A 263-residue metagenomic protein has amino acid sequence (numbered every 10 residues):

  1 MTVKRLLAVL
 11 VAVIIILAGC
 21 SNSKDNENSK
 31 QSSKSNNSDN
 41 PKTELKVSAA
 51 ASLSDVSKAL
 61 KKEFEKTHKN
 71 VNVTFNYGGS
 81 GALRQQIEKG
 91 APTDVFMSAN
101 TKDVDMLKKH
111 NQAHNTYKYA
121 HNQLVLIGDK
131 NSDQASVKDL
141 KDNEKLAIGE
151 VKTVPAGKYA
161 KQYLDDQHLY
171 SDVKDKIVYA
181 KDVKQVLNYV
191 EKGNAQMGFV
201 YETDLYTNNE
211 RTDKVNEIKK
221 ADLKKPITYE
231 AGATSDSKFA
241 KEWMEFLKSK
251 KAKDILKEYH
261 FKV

Functional and structural regions predicted by a protein language model:
M1-L7: Bacterial N-terminal signal peptides that target proteins for export
L7-I14: Sec-dependent N-terminal signal peptides
I15-G19: C-terminal motif of bacterial Sec signal peptides marking the signal peptidase cleavage site
C20-A59, G81, N100-T101, K109 (+2 more regions): Exported/periplasmic ABC-transporter solute-binding proteins
V47, D55-F75: Short alpha-helix C-terminal cap/hinge motif
N70, P92-T93, A195: Short, high-confidence coil segments that cap the C-terminus of an alpha-helix and link into the following beta-strand
N70-I87: Central regulatory/effector-binding core of bacterial HTH transcription factors
R84, G90-N100, V104-K118: Short beta-strand-centered segments that line the small-molecule binding cleft or hinge of alpha/beta clamshell
